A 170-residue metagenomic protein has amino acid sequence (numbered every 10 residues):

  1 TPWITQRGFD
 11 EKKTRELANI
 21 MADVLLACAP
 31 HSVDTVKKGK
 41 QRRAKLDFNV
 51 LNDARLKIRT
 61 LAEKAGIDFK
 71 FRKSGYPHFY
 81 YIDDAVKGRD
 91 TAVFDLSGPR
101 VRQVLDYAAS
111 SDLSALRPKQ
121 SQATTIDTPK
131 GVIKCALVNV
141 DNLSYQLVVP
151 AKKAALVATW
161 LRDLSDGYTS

Functional and structural regions predicted by a protein language model:
T1-D83: PLP-dependent enzyme catalytic core of the Aspartate aminotransferase-like
P77-S170: Basic, glycine/lysine-rich polyanion-binding surfaces/domains
